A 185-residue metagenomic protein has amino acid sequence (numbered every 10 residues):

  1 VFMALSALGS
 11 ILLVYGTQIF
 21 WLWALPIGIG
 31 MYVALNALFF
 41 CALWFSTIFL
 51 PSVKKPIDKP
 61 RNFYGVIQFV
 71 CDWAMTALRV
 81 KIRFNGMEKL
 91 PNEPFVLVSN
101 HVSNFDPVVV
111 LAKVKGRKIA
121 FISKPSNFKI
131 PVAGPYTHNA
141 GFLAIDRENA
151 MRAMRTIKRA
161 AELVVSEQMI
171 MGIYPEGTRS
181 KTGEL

Functional and structural regions predicted by a protein language model:
V1-S10, G16-P94: Membrane-anchoring hydrophobic helices of lipid-metabolizing enzymes
T76-L185: Soluble catalytic domains of membrane acyltransferases
